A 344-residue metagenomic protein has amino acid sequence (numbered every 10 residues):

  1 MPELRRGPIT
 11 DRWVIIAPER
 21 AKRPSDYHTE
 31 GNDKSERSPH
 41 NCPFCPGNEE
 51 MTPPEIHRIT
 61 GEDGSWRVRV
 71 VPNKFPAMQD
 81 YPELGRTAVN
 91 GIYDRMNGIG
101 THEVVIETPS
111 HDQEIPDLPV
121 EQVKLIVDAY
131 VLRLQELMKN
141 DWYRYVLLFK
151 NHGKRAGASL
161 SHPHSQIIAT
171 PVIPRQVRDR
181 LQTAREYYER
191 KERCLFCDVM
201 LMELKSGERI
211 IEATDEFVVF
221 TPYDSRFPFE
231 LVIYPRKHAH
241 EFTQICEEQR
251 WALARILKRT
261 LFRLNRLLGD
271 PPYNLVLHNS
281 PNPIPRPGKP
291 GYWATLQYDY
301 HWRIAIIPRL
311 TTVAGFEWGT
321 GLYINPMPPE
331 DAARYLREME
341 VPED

Functional and structural regions predicted by a protein language model:
M1-H162, I168-H240, I245-E248, F262-L264 (+2 more regions): Active-site microenvironments that recognize anionic phosphate/pyrophosphate groups
W251-R255: Glycine- and acidic residue-enriched flexible segments with recurrent GG/GxG motifs
V276-S280: Acidic/histidine-rich, metal-coordinating catalytic segments
